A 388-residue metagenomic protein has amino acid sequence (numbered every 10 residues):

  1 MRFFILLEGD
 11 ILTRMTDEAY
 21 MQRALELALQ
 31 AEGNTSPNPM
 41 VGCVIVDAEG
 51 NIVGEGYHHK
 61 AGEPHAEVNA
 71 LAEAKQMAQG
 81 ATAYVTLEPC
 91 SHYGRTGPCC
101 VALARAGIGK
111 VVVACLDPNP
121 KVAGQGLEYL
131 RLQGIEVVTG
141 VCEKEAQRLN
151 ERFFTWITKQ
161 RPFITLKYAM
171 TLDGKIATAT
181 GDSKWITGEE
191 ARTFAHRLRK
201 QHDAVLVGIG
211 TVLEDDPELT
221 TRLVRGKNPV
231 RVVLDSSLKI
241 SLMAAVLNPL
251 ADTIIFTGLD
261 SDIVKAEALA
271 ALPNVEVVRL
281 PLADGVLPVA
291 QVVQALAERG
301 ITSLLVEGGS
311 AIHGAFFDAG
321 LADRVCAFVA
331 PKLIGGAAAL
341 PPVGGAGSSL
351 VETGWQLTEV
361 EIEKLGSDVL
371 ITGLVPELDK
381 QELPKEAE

Functional and structural regions predicted by a protein language model:
F3-F4: Aromatic (phenylalanine/tyrosine) cluster motif
D10-N38, G54-E55, R95, F163-I164 (+1 more regions): Enzymes that bind and transform nitrogen-containing heteroaromatic metabolites
N34-P37, L127, V141-A169: Proteins enriched for Cys/Gly/acidic motifs involved in redox and nucleic-acid/cofactor modification
N34-T35, A61-A66, C90-G94, I157-Q160 (+1 more regions): Short acidic/polar alpha-helix capping motifs at helix-coil junctions
C43-V44, K167: Generic short beta-strand
V44-E145, V230, P249, L259 (+1 more regions): Zn2+-dependent cytidine deaminase-like catalytic core
